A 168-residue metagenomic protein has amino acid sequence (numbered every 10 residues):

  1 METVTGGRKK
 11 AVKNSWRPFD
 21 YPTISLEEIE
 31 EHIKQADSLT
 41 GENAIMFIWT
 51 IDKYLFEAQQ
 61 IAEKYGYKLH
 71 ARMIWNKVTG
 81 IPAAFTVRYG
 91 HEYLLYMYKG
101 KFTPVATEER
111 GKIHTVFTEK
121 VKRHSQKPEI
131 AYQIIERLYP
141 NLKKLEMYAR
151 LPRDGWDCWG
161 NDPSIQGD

Functional and structural regions predicted by a protein language model:
M1-D168: Class I S-adenosyl-L-methionine-dependent methyltransferase catalytic core
